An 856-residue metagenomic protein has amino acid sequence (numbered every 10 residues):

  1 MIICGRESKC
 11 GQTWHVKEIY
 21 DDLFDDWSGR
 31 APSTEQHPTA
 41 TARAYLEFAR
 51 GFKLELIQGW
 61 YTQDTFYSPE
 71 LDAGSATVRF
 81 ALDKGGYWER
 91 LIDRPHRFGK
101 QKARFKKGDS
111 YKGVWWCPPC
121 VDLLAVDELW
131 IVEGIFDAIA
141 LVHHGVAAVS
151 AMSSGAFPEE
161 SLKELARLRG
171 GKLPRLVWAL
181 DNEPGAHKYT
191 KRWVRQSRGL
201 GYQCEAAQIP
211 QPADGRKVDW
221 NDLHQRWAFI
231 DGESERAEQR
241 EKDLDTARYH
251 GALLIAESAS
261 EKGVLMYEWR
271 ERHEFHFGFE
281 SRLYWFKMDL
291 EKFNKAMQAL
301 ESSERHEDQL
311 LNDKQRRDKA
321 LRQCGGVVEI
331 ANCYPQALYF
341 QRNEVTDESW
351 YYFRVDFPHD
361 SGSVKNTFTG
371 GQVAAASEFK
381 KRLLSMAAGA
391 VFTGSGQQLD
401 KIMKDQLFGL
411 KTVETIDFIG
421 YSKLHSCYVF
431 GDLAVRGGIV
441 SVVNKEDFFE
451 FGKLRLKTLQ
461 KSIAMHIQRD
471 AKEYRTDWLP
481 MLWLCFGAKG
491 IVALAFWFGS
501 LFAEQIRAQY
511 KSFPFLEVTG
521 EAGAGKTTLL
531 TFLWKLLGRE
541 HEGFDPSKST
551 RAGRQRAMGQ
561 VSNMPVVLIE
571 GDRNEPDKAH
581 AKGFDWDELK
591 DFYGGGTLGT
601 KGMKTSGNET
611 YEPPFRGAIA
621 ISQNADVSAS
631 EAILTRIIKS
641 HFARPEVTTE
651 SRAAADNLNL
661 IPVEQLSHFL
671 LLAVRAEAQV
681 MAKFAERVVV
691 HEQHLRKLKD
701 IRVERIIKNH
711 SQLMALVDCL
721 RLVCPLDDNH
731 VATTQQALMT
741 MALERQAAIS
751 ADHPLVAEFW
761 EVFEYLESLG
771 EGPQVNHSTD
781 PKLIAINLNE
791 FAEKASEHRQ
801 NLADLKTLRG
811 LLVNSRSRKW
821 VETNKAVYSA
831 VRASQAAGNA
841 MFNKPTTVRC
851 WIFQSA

Functional and structural regions predicted by a protein language model:
I3-G5, T13, V126-L129, I135-H273: TOPRIM fold recognition
G5-Y87, D109-K112, C117-A125: TOPRIM metal-binding catalytic domain and adjacent DNA-binding surface shared by DnaG-type primases
E70-L173, T190: Phosphate-handling DNA/RNA-contact segment within nucleic-acid enzymes
R236-T458, A625, A676-V680, E692-A856: N-terminal nucleic-acid engagement/recognition segments and initiation subdomains in replication, restriction
D447-G543, K548, H710: P-loop NTPase catalytic core of nucleic-acid-dependent motor ATPases
F532-A579: AAA+/P-loop NTPase substrate/partner-engagement loops
D585-G602: Conserved catalytic/switch belt of AAA+ P-loop NTPases
P613-F615, E631-A732: Phosphate-sensing "switch" segment of ASCE/P-loop ATPases
